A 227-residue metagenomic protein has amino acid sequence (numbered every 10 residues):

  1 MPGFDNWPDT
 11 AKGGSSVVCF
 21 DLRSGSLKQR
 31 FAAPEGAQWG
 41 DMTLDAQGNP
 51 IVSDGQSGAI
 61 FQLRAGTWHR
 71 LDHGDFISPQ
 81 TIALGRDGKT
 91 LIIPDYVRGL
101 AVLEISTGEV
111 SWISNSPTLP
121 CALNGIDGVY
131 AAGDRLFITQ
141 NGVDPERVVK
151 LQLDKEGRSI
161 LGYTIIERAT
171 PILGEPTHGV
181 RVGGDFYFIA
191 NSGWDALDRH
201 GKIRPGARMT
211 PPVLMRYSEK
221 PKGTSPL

Functional and structural regions predicted by a protein language model:
M1-G13, T81, N191-P211: Short, conserved, GDST-rich strand-edge loop motifs in beta-rich repeat architectures
M1-G3, A33-P50, D75-R98, T118-T139 (+2 more regions): Beta-rich, blade/repeat-based domains predominating in secreted/periplasmic proteins but also intracellular
P2-D5, G55-S57, D95-Y96, N141-V143 (+2 more regions): Short loop/turn segments immediately following the C-termini of beta-strands
W7-P8, V17, G58-F61, G99-A101 (+3 more regions): Structural signal for beta-propeller blades
D9-N49, S53: Asp-box/WD-like beta-propeller blade repeats and closely related beta-sheet repeat scaffolds
K12-R23, K150-D154, K202-K222: Beta-propeller blade signature
D21-S26, L63-T67, E104-E109, Q152-G157 (+1 more regions): Short loop/turn segments that connect beta-strands within beta-propeller blades
S26-A32, T67-H73, E109-C121, L161-A169: A short beta-strand motif characteristic of beta-propeller blades
